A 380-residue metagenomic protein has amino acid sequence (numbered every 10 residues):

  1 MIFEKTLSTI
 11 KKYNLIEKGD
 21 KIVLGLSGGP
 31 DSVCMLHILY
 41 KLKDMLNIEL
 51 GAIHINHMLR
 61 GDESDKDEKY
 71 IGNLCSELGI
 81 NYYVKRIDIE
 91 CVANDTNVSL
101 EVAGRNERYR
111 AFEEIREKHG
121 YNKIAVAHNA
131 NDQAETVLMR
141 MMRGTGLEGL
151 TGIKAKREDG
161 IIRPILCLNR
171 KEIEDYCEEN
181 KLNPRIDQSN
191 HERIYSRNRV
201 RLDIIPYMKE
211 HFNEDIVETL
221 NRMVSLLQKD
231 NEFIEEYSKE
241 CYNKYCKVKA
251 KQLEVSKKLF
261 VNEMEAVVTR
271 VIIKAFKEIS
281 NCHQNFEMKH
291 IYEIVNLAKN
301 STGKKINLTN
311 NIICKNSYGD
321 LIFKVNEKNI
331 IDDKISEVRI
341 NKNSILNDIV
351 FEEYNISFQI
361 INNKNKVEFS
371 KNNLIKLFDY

Functional and structural regions predicted by a protein language model:
M1-L26, P30-P206: Core alpha/beta nucleotide-donor-binding catalytic domains of modification enzymes
I2-P30, E49-G51, I55, I87 (+4 more regions): AMP-forming adenylation/ATP pyrophosphatase catalytic core
V98-V102, N106, I194, E210 (+4 more regions): Charge-dense, low-complexity intrinsically disordered segments
N122, V126, Q188, E192 (+3 more regions): Short, surface-exposed helix-loop/turn micro-motifs enriched in polar/charged residues
R143, L147, R170, E210-V217 (+3 more regions): Alpha-helix boundary/capping and short turn/kink residues
N180-V217, S225, N362-Y380: Mid-to-C-terminal catalytic subdomains of enzymes that bind/position adenosyl phosphate moieties or nucleic-acid
